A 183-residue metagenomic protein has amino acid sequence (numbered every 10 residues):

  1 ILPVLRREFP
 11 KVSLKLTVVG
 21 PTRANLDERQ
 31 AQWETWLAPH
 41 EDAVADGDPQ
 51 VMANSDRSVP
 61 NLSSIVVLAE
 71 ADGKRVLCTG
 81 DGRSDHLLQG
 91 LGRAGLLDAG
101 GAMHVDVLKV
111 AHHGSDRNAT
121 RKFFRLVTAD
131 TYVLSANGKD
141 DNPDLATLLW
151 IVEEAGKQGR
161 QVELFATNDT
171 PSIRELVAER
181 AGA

Functional and structural regions predicted by a protein language model:
I1-R75, Q158-E163, T167-A183: Flexible, acidic/histidine-containing loops and adjacent segments that form or flank the divalent-metal
R29, P49-E153: Active-site-proximal loop/helix segments of hydrolase catalytic cores
